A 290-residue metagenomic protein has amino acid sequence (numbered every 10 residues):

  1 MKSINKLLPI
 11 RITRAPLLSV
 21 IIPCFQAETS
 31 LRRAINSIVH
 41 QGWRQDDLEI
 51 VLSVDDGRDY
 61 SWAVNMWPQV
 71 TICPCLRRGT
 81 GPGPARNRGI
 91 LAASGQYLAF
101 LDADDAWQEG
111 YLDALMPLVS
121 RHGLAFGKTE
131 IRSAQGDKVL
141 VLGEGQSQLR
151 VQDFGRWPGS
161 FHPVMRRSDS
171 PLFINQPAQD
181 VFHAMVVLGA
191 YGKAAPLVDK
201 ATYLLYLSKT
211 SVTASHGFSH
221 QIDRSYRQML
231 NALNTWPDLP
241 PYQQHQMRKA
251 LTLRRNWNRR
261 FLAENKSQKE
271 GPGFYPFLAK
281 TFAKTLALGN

Functional and structural regions predicted by a protein language model:
M1-I4, I12-L17, Q41, R58 (+4 more regions): Membrane-interface aromatic/basic loop that binds lipid-linked glycans or pyrophosphate carriers, typified by
M1-S37: N-proximal low-complexity "stem/linker" segments adjacent to membrane-targeting elements
N36-D47: Short, acidic, metal-binding catalytic loop of nucleotide-sugar glycosyltransferases
V51-A63, D102: A conserved acidic beta->alpha catalytic loop
W67, I72, L76-T80, P84 (+5 more regions): Flexible acidic/His/Gly-enriched loops in nucleotide-sugar-dependent glycosyltransferase catalytic domains
L98: Short aromatic/hydrophobic "clamp" motif used to bind/position activated sugar donors
G145-Q221: Conserved nucleotide-sugar donor-binding catalytic segment
A201, L205-S208, A214-Q244, N265-E270 (+2 more regions): Catalytic core of nucleotide-sugar-dependent glycosyltransferases
